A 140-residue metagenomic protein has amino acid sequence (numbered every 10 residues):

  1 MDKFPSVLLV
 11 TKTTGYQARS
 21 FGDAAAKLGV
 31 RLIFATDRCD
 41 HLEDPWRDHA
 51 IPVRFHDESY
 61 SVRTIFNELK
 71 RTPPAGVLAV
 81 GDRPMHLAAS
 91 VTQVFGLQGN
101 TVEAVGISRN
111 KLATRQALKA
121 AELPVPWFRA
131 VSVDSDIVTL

Functional and structural regions predicted by a protein language model:
M1-A104, S132-S135: ATP-binding N-terminal substructure of ATP-dependent carboxylate-amine bond-forming enzymes
N110-L140: Active-site nucleotide/adenylate-binding loops and adjacent lid/helix of ATP-dependent enzymes
